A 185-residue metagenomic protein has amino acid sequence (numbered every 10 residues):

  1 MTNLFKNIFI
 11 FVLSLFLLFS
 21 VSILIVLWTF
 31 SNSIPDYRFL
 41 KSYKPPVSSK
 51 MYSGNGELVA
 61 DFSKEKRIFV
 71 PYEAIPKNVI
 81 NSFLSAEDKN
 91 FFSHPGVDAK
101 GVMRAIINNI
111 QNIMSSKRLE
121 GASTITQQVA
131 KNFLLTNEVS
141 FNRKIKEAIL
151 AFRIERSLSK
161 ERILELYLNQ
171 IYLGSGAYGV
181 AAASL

Functional and structural regions predicted by a protein language model:
M1-L185: Juxtamembrane regions of bacterial inner-membrane/periplasmic proteins, predominantly the peptidoglycan biogenesis
